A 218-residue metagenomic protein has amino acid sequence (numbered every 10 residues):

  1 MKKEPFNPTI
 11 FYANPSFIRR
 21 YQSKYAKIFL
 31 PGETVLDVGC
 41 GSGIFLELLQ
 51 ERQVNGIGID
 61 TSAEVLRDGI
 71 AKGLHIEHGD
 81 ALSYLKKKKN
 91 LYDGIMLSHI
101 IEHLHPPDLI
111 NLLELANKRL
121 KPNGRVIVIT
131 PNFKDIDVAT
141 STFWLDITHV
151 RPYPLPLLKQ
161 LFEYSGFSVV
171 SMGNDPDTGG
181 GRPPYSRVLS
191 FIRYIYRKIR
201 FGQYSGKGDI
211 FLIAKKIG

Functional and structural regions predicted by a protein language model:
M1-N90, G94-M96, D108-L113, G173-D177 (+2 more regions): Conserved N-terminal segment of class I S-adenosyl-L-methionine
F45, L104, D135-V138, G179-G181: Short catalytic/ligand-binding loop motif for oxyanion handling, primarily in non-cytosolic enzymes, centered on
G56, V126-V128: Hydrophobic/aromatic residues located in beta-strands of well-ordered beta-sheets within soluble catalytic
S98-H103: Short catalytic micro-motifs in class I SAM-dependent methyltransferases
I110-P122: A short glycine-rich, Lys/Arg-flanked "PGG" loop and its adjoining helix->strand segment in the class I
I127, Q160, V170-G218: A C-terminal cap/extension of S-adenosyl-L-methionine-dependent methyltransferases that defines the acceptor-substrate
V128-H149: Short, glycine-/aromatic-enriched active-site segment of Class I SAM-dependent methyltransferases
V150-S165: Short alpha-helix
